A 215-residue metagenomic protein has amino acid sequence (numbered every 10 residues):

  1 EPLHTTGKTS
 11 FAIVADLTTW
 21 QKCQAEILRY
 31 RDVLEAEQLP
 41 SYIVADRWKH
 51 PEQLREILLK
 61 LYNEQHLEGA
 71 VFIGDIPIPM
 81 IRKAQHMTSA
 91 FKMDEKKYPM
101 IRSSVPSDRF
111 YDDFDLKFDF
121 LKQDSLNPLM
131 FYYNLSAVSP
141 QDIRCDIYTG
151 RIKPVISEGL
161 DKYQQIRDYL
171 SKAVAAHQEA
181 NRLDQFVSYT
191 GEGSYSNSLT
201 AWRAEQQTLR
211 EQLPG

Functional and structural regions predicted by a protein language model:
E1-G215: Cysteine-dependent hydrolase recognition
